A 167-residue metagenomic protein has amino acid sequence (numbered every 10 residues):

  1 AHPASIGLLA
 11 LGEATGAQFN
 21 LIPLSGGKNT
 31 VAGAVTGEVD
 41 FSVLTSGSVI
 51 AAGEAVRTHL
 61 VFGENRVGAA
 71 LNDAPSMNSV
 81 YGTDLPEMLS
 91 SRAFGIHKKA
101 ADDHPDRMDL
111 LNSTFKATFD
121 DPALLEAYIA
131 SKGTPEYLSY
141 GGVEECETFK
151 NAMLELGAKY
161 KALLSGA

Functional and structural regions predicted by a protein language model:
A1-P75: Ligand-binding pocket segment of bilobal, Venus flytrap-like solute-binding proteins
A1-T30, M77, S91-A127: Hinge/capping helix and adjacent helix->loop/strand transition within the periplasmic-binding protein
G27-T30, V49, G53-E54, I96 (+4 more regions): A sequence-level detector of short, solvent-exposed, charge-rich linear segments
T36, S79, I129-A130: Phosphate-coordinating loops and pocket residues in cytosolic domains that bind phosphorylated ligands
V39-L44, G68, E87-M88, V143 (+1 more regions): A general structural signal for short secondary-structure boundary/capping elements
G47-F119, A152-E155: C-terminal lobe and pocket-closing loops of periplasmic/extracytoplasmic Venus-flytrap solute-binding proteins
H59, D106-A167: An extracytoplasmic/periplasmic, membrane-proximal ligand-sensing/linker region
